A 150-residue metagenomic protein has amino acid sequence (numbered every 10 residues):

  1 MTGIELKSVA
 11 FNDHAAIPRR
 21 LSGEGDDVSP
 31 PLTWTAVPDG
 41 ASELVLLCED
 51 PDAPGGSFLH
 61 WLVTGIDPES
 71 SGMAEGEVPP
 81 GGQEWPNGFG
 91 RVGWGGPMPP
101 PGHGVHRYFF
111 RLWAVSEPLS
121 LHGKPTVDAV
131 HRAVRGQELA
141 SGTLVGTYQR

Functional and structural regions predicted by a protein language model:
M1-R150: N-terminus-centered regions that define maturation/targeting leaders and the start of the first functional domain
